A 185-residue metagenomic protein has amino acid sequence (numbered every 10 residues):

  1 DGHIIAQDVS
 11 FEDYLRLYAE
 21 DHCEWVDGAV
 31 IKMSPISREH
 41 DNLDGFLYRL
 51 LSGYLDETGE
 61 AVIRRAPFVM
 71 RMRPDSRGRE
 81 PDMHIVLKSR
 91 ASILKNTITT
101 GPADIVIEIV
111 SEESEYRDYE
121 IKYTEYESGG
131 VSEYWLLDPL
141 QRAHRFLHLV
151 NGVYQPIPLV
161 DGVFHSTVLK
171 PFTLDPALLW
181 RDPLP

Functional and structural regions predicted by a protein language model:
D1-P185: Gly/Pro/Ser/Thr-rich low-complexity, intrinsically disordered segments predominantly at protein N-termini
